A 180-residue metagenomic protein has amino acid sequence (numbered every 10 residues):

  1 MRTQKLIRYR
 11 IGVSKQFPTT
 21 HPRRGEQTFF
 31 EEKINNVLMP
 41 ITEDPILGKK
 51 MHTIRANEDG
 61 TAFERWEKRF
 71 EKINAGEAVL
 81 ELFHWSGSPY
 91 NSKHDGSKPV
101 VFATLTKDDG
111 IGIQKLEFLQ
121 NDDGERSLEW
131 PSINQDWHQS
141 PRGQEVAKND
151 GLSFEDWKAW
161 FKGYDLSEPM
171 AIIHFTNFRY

Functional and structural regions predicted by a protein language model:
M1-Y180: Catalytic phosphate/metal-binding cores of nucleic-acid and nucleotide-processing enzymes, i.e., regions that mediate
